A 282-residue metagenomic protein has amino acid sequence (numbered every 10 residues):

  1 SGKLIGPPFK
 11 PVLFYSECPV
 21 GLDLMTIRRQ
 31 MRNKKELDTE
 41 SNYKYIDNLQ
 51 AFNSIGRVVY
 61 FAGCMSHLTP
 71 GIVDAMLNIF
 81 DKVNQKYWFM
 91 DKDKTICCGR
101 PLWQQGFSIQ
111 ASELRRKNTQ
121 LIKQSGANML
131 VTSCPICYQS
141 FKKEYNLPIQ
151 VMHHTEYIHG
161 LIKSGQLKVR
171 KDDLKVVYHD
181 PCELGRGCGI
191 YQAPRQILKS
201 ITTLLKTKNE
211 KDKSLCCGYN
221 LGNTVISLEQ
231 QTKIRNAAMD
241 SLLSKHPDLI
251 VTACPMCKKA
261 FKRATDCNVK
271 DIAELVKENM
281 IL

Functional and structural regions predicted by a protein language model:
G2-P7, P11-L282: Iron-sulfur cluster-binding electron-transfer modules in prokaryotic oxidoreductases
